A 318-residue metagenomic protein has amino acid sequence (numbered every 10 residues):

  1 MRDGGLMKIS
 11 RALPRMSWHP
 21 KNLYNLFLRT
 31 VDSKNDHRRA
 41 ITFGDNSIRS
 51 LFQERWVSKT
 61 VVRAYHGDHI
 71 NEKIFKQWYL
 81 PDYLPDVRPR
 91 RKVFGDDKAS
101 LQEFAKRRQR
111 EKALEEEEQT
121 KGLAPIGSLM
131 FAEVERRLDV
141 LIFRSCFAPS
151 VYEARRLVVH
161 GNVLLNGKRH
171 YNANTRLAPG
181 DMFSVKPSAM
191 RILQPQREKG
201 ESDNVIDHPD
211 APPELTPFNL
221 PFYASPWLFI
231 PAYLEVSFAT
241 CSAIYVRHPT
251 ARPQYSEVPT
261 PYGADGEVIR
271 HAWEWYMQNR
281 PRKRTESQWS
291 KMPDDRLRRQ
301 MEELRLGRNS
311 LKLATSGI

Functional and structural regions predicted by a protein language model:
M1-S145, N172-I318: Ferredoxin-like alpha/beta domains used as RNA- or RNAP-binding modules
D139-R144, R156, H160-N162: Contiguous, well-ordered alpha-helical segments that form the cores/surfaces of helical PPI scaffolds
V151, H170-A173: Active-site metal-coordination segments of metallo-dependent hydrolases
V151, L157-V158, V163, L177: Short, well-ordered loop/turn sites that connect or cap secondary structure elements
L165-G167: Short strand-turn-strand beta-turns centered on an Asx-Gly dipeptide
